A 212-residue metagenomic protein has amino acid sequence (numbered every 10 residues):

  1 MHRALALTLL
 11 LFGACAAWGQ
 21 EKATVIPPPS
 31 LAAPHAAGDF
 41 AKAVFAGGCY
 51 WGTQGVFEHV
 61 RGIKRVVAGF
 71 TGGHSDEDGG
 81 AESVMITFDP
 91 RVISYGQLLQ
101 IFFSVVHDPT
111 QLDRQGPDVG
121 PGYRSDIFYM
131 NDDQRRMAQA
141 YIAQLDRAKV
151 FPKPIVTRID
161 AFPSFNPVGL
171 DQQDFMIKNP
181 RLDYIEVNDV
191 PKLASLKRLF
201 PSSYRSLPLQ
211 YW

Functional and structural regions predicted by a protein language model:
M1-A4: Positively charged n-region of N-terminal signal peptides that target proteins for export
A6-A16: Bacterial N-terminal signal peptides
C15-W212: Flexible coil/turn and secondary-structure edge motifs
